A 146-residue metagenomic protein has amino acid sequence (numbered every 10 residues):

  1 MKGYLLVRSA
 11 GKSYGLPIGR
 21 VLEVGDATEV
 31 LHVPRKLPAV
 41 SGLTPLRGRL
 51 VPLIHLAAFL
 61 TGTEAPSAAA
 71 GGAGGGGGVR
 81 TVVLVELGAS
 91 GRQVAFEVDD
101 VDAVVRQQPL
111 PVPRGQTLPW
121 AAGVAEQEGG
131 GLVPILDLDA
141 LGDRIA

Functional and structural regions predicted by a protein language model:
M1-A146: An acidic, low-aromatic, low-complexity terminal/linker signal
